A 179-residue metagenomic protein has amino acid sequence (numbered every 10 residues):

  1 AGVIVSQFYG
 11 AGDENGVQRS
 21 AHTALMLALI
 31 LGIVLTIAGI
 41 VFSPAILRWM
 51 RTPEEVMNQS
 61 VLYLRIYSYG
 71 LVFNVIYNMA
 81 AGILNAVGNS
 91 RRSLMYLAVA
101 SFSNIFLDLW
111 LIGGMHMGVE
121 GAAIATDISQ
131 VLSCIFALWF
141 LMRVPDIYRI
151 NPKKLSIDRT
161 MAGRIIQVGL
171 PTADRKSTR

Functional and structural regions predicted by a protein language model:
A1, V5-G10, V17, I46 (+9 more regions): Hydrophobic/aromatic residues within transmembrane alpha-helices of membrane transport systems, especially the TMDs
A1-I37, N74-S93, R179: Small-residue-rich hydrophobic transmembrane alpha-helices
L25, V34-A38, S103-L107, L132-W139: Transmembrane-helix signature of multi-pass solute transporters
A28, I83-F106, I124-D127: Alpha-helical transmembrane segments of multi-pass membrane transporters/permeases
A28, Y67, S93, L97 (+1 more regions): Residue-level signature of transmembrane alpha-helical cores of multipass secondary-active transporters and flippases
V34-V61, R65: Short membrane-interface helical motifs at transmembrane helix boundaries in multi-pass membrane transporters
S101-C134: Membrane-interface helix-loop junctions in multi-pass transport and translocation proteins
T126, L138-A173: Interhelical loop/hinge segments that connect adjacent transmembrane helices in multipass membrane
